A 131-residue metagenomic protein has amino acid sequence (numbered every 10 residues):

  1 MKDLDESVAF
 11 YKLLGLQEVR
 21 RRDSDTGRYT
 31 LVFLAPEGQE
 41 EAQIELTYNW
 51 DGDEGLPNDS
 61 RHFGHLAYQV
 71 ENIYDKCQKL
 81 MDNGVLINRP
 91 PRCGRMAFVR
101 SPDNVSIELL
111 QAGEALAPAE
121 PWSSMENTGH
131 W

Functional and structural regions predicted by a protein language model:
M1-E41: Core segments of cupin and vicinal oxygen chelate
M1-K2, Y68-V70: Short, surface-exposed ligand-recognition loops at beta-strand->loop->(often short) alpha-helix junctions that present
L4, I73-Y74: Residues at or immediately preceding the N-termini of alpha-helices
R21-D23, T30-V32, Y68, Y74-W131: Vicinal oxygen chelate
E37, T47-N49, A112: Generic beta-structure capping elements
E37-E41, G52-D53, I73: Short, charged/polar surface micro-motifs in flexible loops or helix N-caps
I44-E45, E108: Conserved beta-strand in the GNAT
D59-H65: Eukaryotic phosphotyrosine signaling hubs
